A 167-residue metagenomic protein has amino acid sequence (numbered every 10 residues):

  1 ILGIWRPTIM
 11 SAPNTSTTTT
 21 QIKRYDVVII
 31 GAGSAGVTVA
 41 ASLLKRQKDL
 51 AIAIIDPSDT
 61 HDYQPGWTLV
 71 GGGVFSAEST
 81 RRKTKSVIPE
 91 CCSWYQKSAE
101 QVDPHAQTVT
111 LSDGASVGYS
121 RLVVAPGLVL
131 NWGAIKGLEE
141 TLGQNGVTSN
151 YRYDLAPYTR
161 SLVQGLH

Functional and structural regions predicted by a protein language model:
I1-L2, G66: Extended hydrophobic/Leu-rich segments
G3, S11-R24, W94-H167: FAD-binding core/adjacent interface of flavoenzyme oxidoreductases
A12-S93, T141: Beta1-alpha1 glycine-rich phosphate/pyrophosphate-binding loop at the start of Rossmann-like nucleotide-binding domains
